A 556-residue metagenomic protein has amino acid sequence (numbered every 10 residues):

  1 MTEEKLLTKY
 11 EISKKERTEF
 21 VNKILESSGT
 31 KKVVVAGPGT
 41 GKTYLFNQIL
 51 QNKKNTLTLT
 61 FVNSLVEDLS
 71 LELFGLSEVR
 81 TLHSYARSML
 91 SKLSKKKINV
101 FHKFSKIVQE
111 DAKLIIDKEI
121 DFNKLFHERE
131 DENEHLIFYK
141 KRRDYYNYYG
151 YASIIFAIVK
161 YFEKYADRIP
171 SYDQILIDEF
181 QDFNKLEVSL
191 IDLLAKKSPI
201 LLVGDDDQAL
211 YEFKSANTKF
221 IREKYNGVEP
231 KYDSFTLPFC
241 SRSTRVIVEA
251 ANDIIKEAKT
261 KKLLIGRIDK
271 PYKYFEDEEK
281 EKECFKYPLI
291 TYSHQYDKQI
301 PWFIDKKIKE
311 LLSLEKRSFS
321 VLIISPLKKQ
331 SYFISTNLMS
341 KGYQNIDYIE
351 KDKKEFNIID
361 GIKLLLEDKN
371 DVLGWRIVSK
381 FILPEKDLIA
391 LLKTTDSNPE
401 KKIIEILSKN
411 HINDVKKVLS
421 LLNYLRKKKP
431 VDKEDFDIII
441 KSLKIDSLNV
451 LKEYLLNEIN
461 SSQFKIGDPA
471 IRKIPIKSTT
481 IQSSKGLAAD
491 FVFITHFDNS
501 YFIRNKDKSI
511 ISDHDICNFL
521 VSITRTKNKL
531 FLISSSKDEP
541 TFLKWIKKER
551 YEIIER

Functional and structural regions predicted by a protein language model:
M1-K95, N252, I323, S484 (+2 more regions): P-loop NTPase Walker
M1-T40, Y44-L45, K97-L176, K185-L190 (+2 more regions): Accessory N-terminal region flanking or inserted into the helicase ATPase core in nucleic-acid motor proteins
E4-E26, T30-P38, K231-S241, T260-I324: Inter-lobe coupling/hinge region of RecA-like P-loop helicase motors
V79-S88, L176, V203, E453-R504 (+2 more regions): Conserved helicase core region in the C-terminal RecA-like lobe
R80-Y148, A152-S153, K393-L443: Coupling/switch/interface segments within P-loop NTPase motor domains and analogous charged loops in nucleic-acid
V188-K286, L543-I554: Conserved RecA-like helicase ATPase core segment that couples NTP binding/hydrolysis to strand translocation
G227-E229, E315-D437: ATPase/helicase motor core of nucleic-acid motors
L237-I304, I334, F356-G361, E367-D368 (+2 more regions): Helicase-core coupling region on the C-terminal RecA-like lobe
